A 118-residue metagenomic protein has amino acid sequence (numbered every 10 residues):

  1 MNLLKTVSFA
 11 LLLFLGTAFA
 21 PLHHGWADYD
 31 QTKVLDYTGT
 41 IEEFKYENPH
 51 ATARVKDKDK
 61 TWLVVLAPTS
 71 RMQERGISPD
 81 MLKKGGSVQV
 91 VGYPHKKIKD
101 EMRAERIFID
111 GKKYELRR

Functional and structural regions predicted by a protein language model:
S8-A18: Bacterial N-terminal signal peptides
A20-L35: Short boundary/loop segments of OB/S1/cold-shock single-stranded nucleic-acid-binding domains
G39-I41: Conserved hydrophobic positions within beta-strands
E47-K56: Short aromatic-glycine-enriched beta-strand elements
K60-T69: A short macromolecule-binding patch
E74-V90: Short nucleic-acid-contacting surface segments enriched for D/E, G, S/T with interspersed K/R
K96-R118: OB-fold/S1-family single-stranded nucleic acid-binding modules
